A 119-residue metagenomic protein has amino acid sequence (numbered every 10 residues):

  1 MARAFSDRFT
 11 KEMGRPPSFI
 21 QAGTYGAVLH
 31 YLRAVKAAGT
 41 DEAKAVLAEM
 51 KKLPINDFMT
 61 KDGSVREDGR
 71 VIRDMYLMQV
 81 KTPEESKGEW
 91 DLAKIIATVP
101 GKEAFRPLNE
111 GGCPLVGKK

Functional and structural regions predicted by a protein language model:
M1-K119: Extracytosolic ligand-binding ectodomains
